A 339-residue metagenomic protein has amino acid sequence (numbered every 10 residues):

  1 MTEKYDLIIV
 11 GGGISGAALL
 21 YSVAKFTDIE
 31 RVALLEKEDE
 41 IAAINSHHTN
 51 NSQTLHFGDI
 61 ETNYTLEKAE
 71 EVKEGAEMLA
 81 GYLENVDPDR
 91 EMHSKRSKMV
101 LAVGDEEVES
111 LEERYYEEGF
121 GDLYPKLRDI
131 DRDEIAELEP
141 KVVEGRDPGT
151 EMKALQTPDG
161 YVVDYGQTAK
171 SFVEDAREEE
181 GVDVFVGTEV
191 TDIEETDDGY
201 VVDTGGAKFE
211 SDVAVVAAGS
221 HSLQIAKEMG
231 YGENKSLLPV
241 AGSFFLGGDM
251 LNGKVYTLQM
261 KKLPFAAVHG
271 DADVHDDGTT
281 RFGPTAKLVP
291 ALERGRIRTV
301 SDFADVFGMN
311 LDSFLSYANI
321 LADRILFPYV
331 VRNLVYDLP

Functional and structural regions predicted by a protein language model:
Y5-A33: N-terminal Rossmann-like FAD-binding beta1-loop-alpha1 element of flavoenzymes
G12, D59, V103, A218-G219: Glycine-rich, N-terminal phosphate-binding loop of Rossmann-like dinucleotide-binding domains
A18, I193, D198, G205-D302: Flavin-dependent oxidoreductases
Y21, K25, K170, E174 (+2 more regions): Short, well-ordered alpha-helices that flank and scaffold nucleotide-derived cofactor binding pockets
A24-H48: Glycine-rich FAD pyrophosphate-binding loop
S52-K141, T279, V289-A291, T299-S301: Dinucleotide-binding Rossmann-like beta1-alpha1 core, especially the glycine-rich loop that anchors the ADP
S94, V103-E179, D183-F185, E195 (+1 more regions): Flavin (FAD/FMN) cofactor-binding and adjacent substrate-gating region of FAD-dependent oxidoreductase domains
D122, G232-N234, H275-D277, F282 (+1 more regions): Flavin-binding catalytic cores
